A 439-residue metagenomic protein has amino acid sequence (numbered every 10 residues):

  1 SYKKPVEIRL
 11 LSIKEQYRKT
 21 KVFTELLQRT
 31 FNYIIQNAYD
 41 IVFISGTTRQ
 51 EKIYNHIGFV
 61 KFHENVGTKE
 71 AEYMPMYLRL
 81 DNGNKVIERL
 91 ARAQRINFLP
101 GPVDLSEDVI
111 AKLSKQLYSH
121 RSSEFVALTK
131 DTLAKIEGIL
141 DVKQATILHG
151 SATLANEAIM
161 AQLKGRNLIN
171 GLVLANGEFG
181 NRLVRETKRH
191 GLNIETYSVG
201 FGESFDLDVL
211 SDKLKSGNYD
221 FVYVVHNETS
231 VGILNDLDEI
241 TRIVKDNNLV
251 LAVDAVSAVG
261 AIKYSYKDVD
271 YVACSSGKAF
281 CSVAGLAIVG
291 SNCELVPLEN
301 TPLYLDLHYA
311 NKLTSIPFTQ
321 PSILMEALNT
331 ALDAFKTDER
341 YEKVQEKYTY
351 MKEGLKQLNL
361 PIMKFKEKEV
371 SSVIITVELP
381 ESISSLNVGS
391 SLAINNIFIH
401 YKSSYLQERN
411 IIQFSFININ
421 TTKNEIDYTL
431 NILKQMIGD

Functional and structural regions predicted by a protein language model:
S1-E72: Acyl-donor binding region in acyl/amide transferases
Q94-K135, I139-H149, T153: A glycine-/small-polar-enriched, mobile loop at the entrance of the PLP active site in fold-type I
D104-L105, G277-E353: Active-site C-terminal subdomain of aminotransferase-like
V142-L172, G180-V184: Conserved beta-loop-alpha segment that forms the PLP phosphate-binding cup at the N-terminus of a helix
G165-N218: PLP-dependent aminotransferase-like
F205-V256, G260: Active-site phosphate-binding strand-loop segment of PLP-dependent enzymes
Y266-G277: Conserved active-site segment immediately N-terminal to the catalytic lysine that forms the internal aldimine
K356, L360-N424, Y428: Conserved C-terminal alpha-helix-loop-beta "cap" of PLP-dependent enzymes that closes/shapes the active-site mouth
